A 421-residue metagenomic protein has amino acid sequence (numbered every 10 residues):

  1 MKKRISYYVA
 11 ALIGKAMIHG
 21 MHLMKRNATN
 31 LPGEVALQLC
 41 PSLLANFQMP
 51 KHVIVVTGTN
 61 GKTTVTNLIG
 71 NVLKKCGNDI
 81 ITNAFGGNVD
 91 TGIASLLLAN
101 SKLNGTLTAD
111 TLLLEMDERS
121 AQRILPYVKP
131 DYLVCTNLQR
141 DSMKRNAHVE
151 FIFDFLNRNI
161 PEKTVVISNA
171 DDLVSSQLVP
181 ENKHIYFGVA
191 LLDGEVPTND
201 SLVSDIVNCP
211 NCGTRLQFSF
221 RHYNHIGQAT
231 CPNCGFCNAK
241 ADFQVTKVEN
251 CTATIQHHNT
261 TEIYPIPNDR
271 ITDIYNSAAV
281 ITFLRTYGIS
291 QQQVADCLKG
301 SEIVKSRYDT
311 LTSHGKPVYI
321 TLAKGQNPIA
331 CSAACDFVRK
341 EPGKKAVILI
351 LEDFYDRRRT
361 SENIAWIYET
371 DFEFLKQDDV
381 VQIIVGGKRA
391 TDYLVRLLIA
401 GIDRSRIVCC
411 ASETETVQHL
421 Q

Functional and structural regions predicted by a protein language model:
R4-N208: Phosphate-binding loop of NTP-binding sites
T66-V72, Q244-T261: Acidic-glycine-rich active-site phosphate/pyrophosphate-binding loop
I69, L73, I93-L97, S277-Y287 (+1 more regions): Buried hydrophobic packing segments
D90, S120-Q122, S175-S176, N327-P328 (+2 more regions): Short, well-ordered alpha-helical microsegments
Y127-N137, H225-A239, Y264, N268-K299: A conserved, hydrophobic alpha-helical segment in the catalytic core of large ATP/adenylate-utilizing enzymes
A190-T254, P267: Cys/His-rich short segments
F236, K247-E249, F283-Y319, A323-G325: Gly/charged, well-structured mid-domain segments that form the phosphate/adenylate-handling core of ATP-dependent
V304, L322-C409: Active-site beta-alpha connecting loops in nucleotide-dependent enzymes
